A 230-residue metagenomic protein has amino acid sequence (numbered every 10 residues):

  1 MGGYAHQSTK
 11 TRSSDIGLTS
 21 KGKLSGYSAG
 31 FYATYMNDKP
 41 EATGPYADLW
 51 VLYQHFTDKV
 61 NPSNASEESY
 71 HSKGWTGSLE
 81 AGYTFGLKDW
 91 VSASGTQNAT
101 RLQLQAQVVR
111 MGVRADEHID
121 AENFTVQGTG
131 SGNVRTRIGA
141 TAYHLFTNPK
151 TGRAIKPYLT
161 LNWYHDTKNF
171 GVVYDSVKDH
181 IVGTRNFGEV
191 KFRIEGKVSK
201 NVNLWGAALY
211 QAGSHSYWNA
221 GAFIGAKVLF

Functional and structural regions predicted by a protein language model:
M1-F230: Membrane translocator/pore-forming domains, dominated by Gram-negative outer-membrane beta-barrels
